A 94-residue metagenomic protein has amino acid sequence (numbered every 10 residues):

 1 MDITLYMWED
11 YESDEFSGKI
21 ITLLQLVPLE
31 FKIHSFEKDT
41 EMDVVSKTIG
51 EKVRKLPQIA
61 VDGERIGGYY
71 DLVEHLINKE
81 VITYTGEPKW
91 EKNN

Functional and structural regions predicted by a protein language model:
M1-I3, E87-N94: N-terminal leader/targeting and pre-domain segments
M1-K32: Local sequence-structure signature of Cys/Sec-based thiol-disulfide redox active-site neighborhoods
D2-Y6, D10-Y11, K52, V73-K79: Preference for well-ordered, secondary-structure-rich cores of eukaryotic proteins
E12-S13, K38, R65: Alpha-helix N-cap/loop-to-helix initiation residues
H34-V53: Thioredoxin-like thiol-disulfide oxidoreductase module
I49-A60, Y69-Y70: Structural micro-motif
V61-E91: Non-catalytic, surface beta->alpha helical segment in thiol-disulfide oxidoreductase systems
